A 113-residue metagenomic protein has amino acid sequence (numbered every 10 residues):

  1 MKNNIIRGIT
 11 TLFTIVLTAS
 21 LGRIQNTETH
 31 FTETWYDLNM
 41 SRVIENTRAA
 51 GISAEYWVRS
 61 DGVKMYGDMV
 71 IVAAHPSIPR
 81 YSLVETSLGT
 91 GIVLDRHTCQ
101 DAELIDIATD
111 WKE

Functional and structural regions predicted by a protein language model:
M1-R23: Gram-positive cell-envelope targeting signals
S20-E113: Solvent-exposed, well-ordered loop and adjacent helix/strand elements within mature globular domains that form
